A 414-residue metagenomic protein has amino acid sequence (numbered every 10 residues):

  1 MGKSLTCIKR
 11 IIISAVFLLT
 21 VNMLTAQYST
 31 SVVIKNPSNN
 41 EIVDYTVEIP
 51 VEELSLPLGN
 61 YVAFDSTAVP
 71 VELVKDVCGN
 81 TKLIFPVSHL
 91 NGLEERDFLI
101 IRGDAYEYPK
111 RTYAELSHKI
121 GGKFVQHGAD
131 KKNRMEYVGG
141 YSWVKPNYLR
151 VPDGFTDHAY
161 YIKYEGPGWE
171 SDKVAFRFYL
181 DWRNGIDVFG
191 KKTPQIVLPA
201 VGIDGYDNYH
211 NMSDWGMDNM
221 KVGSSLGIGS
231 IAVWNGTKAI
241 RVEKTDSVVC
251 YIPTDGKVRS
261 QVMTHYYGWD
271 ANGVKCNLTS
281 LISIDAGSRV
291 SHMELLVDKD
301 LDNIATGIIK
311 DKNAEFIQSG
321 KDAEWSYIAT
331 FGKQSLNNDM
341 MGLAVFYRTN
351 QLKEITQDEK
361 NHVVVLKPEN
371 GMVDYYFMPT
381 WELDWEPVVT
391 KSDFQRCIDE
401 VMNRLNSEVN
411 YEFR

Functional and structural regions predicted by a protein language model:
M1-V32: Bacterial Sec-dependent N-terminal signal peptides
Q27-S142, P146-D157, Y164: Alpha-mannosidase-like glycoside hydrolase catalytic domains involved in N-glycan trimming, generalizing to other
Y28-S29, V33, A305-T356: Polysaccharide-binding surfaces and accessory modules of carbohydrate-active proteins
T30-N36, K173, S280, S291-V297: Short, well-ordered beta-strand segments enriched in hydrophobic/aromatic residues
D76-L90, L343-R414: Beta-strand-rich recognition/accessory modules
A105-R241: Solvent-exposed N-terminal domain segments of exported/luminal and surface proteins
H210-D285: Extended, loop-rich substrate-binding clefts of extracytoplasmic carbohydrate-active enzymes
L278, R289-G320: Acidic (Asp/Glu-rich), glycine- and aromatic
